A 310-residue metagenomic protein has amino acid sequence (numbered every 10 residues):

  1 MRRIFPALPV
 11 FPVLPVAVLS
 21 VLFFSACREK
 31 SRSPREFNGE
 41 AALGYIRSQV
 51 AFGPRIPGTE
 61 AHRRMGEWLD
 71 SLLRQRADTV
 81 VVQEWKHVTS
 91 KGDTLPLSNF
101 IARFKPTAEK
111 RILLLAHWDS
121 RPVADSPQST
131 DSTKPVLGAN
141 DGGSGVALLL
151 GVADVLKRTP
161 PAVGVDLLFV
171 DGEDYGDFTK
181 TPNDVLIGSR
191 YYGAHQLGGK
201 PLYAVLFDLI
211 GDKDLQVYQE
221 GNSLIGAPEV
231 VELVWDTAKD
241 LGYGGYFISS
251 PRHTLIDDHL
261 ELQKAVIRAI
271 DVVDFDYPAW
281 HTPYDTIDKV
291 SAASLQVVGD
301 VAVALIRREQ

Functional and structural regions predicted by a protein language model:
F23-A26: C-terminal motif of bacterial Sec signal peptides marking the signal peptidase cleavage site
R28-G66, R76, P278-T286: N-terminal capping segment at the start of a domain
S31-E36, A51-E60, H87-S90, S132-G143 (+5 more regions): Second-shell loop/turn segments in exported
S48, P54-T107: A non-catalytic alpha/beta surface segment that caps or lines the substrate-entry region of metallo-dependent hydrolase
I56-P57, K86-V88, T107-A108, W118-P122 (+4 more regions): Solvent-exposed loop/turn segments at secondary-structure junctions within structured extracellular/periplasmic domains
K134-E229, T254: Acidic/histidine-rich catalytic neighborhood of metal-dependent amide-processing enzymes
Y203, D212-Q310: Active-site-adjacent substrate-binding region of metalloamidase/peptidase-like peptide-processing proteins
